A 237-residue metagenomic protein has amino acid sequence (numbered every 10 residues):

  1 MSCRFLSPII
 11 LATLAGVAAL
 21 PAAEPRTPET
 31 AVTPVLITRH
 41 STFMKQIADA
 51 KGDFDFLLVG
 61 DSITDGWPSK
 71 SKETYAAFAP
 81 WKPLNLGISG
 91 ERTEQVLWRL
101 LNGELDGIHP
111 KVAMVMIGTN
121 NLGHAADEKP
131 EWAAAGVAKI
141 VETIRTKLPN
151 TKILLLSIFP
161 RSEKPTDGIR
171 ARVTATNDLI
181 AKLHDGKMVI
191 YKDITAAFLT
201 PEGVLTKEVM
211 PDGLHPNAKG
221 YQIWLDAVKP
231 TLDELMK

Functional and structural regions predicted by a protein language model:
M1-V59, I63-K72, A76-A77, T146 (+1 more regions): N-terminal secretory targeting modules
T27-A31, P68, N85-T93, G123-K129 (+1 more regions): Acidic/histidine-rich helix-loop elements that form or flank divalent-metal/phosphate-binding sites at the catalytic
T42, L58, E91, Q95 (+8 more regions): Extracytoplasmic/secreted proteins, especially bacterial periplasmic and envelope-associated proteins
D55-G60, K82-G87, V112-I117, K152-S157 (+2 more regions): Structural recognition of the beta-strand scaffold that forms the well-ordered cores of secreted hydrolase catalytic
T64, G90, A196: Short, glycine/acidic-enriched loop or turn micro-motifs at the edges of active sites
D65-A79, T93-A138, T143, L154 (+1 more regions): Oxyanion-hole/transition-state-stabilizing segment in secreted/luminal serine hydrolases and related acyltransferases
A79, P149-N150, D185: Proline-centered flexible-loop/turn and helix-kink motifs
P160-K237: Catalytic His-Asp segment of secreted/periplasmic serine-dependent ester chemistry enzymes
